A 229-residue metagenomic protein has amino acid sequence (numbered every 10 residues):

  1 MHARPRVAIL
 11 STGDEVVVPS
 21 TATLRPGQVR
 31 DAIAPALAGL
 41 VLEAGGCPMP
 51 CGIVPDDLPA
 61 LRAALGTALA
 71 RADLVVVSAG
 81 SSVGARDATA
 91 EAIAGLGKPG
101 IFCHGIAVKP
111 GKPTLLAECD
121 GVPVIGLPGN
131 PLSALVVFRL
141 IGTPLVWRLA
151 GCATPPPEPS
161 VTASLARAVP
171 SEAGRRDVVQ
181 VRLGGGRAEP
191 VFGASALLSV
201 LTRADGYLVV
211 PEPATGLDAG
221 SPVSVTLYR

Functional and structural regions predicted by a protein language model:
M1-V77: Phosphate-binding glycine-rich loops and their immediate beta-loop-alpha structural context
T12-G13, V75-T89, P128: Glycine-rich beta-strand-to-loop/alpha-helix junction loops that act as flexible
V16, S82-V83, P131, G216: Glycine-rich nucleotide phosphate-binding loop and flanking beta-alpha elements of Rossmann-like dinucleotide-binding
P19-A22, P26, S82-A90: Glycine/threonine-rich flexible loop motifs
P26, R30, I53-V54, S78-S82 (+3 more regions): Glycine- and other small-residue-rich loops at beta-strand/loop junctions that grip anionic moieties
L37-L40, L74, A88-E91, L96 (+1 more regions): N-terminal intrinsically disordered, low-complexity, charge/repeat-rich segments that act as generic
V54-L65, V83-G105, P113: Short catalytic-site patches enriched in acidic/histidine residues that coordinate or position cofactors/metals
A92, L96-R229: Flexible glycine/proline-rich
